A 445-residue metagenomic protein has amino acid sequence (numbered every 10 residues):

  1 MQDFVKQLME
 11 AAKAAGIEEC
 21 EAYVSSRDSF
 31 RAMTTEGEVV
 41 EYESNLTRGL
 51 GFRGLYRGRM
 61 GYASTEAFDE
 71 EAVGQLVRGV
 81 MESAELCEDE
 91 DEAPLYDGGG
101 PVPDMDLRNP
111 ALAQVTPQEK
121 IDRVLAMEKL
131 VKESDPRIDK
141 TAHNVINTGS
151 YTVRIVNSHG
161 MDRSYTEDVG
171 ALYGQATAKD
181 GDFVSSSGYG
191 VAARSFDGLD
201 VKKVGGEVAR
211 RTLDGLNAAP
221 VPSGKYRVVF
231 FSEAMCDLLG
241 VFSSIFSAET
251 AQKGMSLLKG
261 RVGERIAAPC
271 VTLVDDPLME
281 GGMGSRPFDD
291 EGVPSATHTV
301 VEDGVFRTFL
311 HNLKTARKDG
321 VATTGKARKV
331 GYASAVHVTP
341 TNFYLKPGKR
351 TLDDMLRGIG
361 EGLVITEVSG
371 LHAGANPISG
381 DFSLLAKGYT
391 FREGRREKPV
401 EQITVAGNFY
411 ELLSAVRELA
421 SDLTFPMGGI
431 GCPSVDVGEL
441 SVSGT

Functional and structural regions predicted by a protein language model:
M1-T445: N-terminal small-residue-enriched
